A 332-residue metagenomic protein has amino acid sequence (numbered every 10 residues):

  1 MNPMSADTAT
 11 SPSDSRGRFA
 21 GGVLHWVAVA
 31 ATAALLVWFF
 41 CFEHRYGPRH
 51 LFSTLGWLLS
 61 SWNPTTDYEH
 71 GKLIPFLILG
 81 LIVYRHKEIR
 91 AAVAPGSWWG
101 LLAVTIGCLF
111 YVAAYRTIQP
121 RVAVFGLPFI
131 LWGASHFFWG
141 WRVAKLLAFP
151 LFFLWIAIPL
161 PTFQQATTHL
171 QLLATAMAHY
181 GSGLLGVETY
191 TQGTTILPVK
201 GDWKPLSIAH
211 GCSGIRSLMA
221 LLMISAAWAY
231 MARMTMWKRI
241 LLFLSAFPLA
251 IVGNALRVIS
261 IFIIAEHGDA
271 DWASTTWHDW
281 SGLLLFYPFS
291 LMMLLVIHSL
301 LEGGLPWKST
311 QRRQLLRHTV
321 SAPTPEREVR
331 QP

Functional and structural regions predicted by a protein language model:
N2-P332: Hydrophobic N-terminal alpha-helices or hydrophobic patches in metabolic proteins across all domains of life
